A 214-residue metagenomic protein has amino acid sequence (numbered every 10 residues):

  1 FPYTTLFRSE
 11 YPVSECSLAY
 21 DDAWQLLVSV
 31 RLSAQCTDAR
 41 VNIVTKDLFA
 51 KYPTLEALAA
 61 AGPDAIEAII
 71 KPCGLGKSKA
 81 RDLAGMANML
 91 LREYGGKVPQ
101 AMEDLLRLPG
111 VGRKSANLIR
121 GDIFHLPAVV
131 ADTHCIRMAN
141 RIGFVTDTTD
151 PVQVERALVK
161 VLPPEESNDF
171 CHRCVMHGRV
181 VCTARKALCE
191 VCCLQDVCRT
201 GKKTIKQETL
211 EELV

Functional and structural regions predicted by a protein language model:
T4, R8-L213: Catalytic cores of DNA base-excision repair glycosylases
